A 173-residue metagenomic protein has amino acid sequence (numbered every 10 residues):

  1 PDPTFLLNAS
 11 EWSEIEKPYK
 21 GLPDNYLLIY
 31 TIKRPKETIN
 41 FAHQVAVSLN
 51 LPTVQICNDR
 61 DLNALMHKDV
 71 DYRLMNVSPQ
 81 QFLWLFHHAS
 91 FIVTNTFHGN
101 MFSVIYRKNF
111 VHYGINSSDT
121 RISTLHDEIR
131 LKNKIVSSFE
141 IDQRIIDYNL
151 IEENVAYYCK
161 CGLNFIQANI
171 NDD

Functional and structural regions predicted by a protein language model:
P1-D173: Active-site anion-handling motifs in enzyme catalytic cores
